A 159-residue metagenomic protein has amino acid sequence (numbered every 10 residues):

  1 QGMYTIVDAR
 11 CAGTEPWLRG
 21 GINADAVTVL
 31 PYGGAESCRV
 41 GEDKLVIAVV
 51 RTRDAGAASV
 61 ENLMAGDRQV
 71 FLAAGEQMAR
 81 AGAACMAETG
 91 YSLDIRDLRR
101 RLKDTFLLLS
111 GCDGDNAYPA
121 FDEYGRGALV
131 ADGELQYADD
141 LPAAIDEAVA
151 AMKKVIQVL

Functional and structural regions predicted by a protein language model:
Q1, G21, C38-D43, R99-R101 (+1 more regions): Acidic (Asp/Glu)-rich catalytic clusters
G2-I6, D25-T28, L45-V49, A84-E88 (+2 more regions): Structural preference for beta-strand elements that scaffold enzyme active sites
M3-Y4, R10-A12, L30-Y32, R51-A55 (+3 more regions): Active-site beta-loop-alpha junctions enriched in small/polar residues
A9-M86: Conserved anion-binding
D43, E76-R80, R100-K103, A150-V158: Generic secondary-structure signature for well-ordered alpha-helical cores
Q69, A73, L93, D139-E147: Conserved active-site and cofactor/substrate-binding residues in soluble primary-metabolism enzymes
C85, G90-L135: A C-terminal functional module that forms or caps the active site or interfaces directly with catalytic machinery
P119-L159: C-terminal helical cap(s) of enzyme catalytic domains, especially alpha/beta-barrels
